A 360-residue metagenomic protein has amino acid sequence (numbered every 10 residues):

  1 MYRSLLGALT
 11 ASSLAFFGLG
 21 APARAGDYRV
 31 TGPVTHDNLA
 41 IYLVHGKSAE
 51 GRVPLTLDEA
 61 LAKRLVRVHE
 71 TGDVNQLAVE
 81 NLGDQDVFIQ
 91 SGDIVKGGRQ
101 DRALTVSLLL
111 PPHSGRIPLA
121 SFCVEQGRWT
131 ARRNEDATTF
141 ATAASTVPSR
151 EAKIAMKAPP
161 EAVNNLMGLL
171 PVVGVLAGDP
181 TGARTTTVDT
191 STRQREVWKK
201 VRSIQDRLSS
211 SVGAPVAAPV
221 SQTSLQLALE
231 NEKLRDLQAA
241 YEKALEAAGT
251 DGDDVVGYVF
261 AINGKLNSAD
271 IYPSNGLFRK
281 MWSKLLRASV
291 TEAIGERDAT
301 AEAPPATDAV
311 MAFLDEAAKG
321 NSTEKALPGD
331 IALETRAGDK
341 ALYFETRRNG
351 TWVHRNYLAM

Functional and structural regions predicted by a protein language model:
M1-L9: Bacterial N-terminal signal peptides that target proteins for export
A8-F16: Bacterial N-terminal signal peptides
G18-G20: N-terminal signal peptide c-region/cleavage motif recognized by signal peptidases
P22-V87, G92-M360: Intrinsically disordered, low-complexity segments enriched in small/polar residues
